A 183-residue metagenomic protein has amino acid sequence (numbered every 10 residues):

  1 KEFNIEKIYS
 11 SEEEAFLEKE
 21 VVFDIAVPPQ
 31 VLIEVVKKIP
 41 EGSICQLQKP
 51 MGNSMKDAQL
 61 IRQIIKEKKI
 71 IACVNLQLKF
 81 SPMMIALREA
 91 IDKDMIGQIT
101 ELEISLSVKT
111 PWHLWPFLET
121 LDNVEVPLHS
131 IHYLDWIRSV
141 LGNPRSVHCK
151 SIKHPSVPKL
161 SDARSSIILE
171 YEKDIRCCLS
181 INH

Functional and structural regions predicted by a protein language model:
F3, K7-I64: Beta-loop-alpha module in the N-terminal Rossmann-like domain of NAD(P)-dependent dehydrogenases, especially those
V21, S43, I70-I71, Q98 (+1 more regions): Short, well-ordered coil/turn segments that N-cap beta-strands
P28-V31, M51-G52, L78-F80, I152-K153 (+1 more regions): Short beta->alpha connector loops
L47-Q48, A72-V74, L179: Hydrophobic residues in well-ordered beta-strands that form the structural core
L60-L78, G97-I104: Rossmann-fold dehydrogenase core element
L78-P158: Predominantly a Rossmann-like dinucleotide-binding segment in NAD(P)-dependent oxidoreductases
V157-D162, E172-H183: NAD(P)-dinucleotide binding in Rossmann-like oxidoreductases
I167-L169: Short beta-strand scaffold segments in enzyme catalytic cores
